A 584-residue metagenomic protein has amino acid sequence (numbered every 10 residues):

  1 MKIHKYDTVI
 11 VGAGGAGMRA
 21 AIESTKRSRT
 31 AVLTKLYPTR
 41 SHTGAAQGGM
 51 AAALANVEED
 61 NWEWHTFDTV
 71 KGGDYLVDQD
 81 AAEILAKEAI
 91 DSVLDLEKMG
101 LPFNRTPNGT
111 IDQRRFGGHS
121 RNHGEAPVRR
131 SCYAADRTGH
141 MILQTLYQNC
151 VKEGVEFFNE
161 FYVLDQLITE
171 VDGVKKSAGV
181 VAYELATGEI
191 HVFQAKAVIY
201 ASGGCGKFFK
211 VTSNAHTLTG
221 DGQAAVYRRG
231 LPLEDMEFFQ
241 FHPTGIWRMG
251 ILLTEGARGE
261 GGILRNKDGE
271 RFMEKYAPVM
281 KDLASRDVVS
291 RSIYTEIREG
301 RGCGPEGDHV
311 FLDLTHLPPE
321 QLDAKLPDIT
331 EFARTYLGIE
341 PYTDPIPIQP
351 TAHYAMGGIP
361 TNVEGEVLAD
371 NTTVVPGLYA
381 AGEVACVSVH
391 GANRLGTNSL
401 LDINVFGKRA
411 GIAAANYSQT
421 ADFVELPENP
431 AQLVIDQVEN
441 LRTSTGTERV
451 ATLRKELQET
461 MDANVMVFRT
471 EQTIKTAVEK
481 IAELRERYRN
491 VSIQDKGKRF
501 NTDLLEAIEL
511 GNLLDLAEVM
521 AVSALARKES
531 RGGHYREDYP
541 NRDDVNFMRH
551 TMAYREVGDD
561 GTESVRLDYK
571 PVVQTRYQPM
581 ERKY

Functional and structural regions predicted by a protein language model:
M1-Y6, G15, E23, Y37-T39 (+11 more regions): Glycine- and aromatic-enriched mobile tails/lids
T8-V32: N-terminal Rossmann-like FAD-binding beta1-loop-alpha1 element of flavoenzymes
A52-L85: Glycine-rich active-site loop/strand segments that organize a redox cofactor
V77-I90, R129-Q148, F158, T212-G220 (+3 more regions): Short beta-strand to alpha-helix junction loop
E97-E189, Q194, A201, H242-M249 (+1 more regions): Conserved redox-cofactor binding core of oxidoreductases
D165-V192, E340-V387: FAD-site-proximal beta/loop scaffold in flavoenzymes
A197-I251, G304, G396-A413: Glycine-rich loop(s) and the adjacent beta-strand/alpha-helix scaffold that form part
A225, L231-P347, A413-Q419, R454 (+1 more regions): An anion/pyrophosphate-binding glycine-rich loop and adjacent beta-alpha core in soluble alpha-beta enzymes
